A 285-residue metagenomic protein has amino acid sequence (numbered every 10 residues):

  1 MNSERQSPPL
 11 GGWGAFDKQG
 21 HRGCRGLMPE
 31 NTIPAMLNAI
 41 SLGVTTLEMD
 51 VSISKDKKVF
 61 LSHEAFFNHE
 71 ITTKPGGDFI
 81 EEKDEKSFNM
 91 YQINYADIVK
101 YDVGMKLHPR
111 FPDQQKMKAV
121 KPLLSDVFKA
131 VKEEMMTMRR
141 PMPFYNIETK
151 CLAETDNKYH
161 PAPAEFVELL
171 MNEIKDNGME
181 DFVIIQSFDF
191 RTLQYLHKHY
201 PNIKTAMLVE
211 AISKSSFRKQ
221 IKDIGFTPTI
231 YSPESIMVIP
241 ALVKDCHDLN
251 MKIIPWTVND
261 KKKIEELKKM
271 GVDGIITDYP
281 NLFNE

Functional and structural regions predicted by a protein language model:
M1-E285: Phosphate-group recognition and catalysis centered on beta-loop-alpha active-site segments
